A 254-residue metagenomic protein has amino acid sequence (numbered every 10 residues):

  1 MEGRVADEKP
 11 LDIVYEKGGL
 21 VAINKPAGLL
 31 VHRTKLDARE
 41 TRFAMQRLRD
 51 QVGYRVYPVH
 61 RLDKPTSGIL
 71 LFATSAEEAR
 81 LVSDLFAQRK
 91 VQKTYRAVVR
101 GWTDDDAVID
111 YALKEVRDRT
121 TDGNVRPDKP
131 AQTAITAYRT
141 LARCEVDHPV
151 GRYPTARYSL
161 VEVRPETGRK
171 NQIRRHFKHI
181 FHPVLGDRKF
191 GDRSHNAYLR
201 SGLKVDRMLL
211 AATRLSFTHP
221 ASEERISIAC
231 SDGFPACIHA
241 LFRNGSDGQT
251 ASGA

Functional and structural regions predicted by a protein language model:
M1-A254: RNA pseudouridine synthases
